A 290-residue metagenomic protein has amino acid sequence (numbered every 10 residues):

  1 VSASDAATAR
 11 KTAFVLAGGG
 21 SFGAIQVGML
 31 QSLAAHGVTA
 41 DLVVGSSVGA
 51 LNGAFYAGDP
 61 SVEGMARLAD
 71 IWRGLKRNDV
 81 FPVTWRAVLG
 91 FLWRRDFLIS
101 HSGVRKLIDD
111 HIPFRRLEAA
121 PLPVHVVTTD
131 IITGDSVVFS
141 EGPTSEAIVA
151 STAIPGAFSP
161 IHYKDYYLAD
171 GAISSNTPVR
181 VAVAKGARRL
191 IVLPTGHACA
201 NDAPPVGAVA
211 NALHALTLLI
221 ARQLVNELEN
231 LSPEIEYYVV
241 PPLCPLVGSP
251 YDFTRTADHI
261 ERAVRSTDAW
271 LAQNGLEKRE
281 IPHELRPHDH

Functional and structural regions predicted by a protein language model:
V1-S46, A54-H290: Patatin-like phospholipase
